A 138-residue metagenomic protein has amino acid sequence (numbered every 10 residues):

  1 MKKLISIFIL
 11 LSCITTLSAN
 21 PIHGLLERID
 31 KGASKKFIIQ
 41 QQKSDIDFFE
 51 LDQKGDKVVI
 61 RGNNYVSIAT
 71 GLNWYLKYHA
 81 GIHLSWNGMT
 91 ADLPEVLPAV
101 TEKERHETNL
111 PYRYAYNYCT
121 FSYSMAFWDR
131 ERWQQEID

Functional and structural regions predicted by a protein language model:
M1, T15-P21: Basic/polar N-terminal segments that are highly enriched at the extreme N-terminus, encompassing both cleavable
M1-L4, W74: Composition- and surface-driven signal marking solvent-exposed, interaction-prone regions in large proteins
L4-I14: Sec-dependent N-terminal signal peptides
S6, L17, E104: Functionally constrained cores in energy, signaling, and assembly domains
T16, S34, A80-L84: Residue-level signal for secondary-structure boundary elements
P21-L25, S44, K54-D138: Feature activates predominantly on carbohydrate-active enzymes
L26-D45: Auxiliary, metal-adjacent structural segments of Zn-dependent hydrolase domains
F49-Q53: Short, exposed beta-strand/loop patches in secreted or surface proteins that constitute
